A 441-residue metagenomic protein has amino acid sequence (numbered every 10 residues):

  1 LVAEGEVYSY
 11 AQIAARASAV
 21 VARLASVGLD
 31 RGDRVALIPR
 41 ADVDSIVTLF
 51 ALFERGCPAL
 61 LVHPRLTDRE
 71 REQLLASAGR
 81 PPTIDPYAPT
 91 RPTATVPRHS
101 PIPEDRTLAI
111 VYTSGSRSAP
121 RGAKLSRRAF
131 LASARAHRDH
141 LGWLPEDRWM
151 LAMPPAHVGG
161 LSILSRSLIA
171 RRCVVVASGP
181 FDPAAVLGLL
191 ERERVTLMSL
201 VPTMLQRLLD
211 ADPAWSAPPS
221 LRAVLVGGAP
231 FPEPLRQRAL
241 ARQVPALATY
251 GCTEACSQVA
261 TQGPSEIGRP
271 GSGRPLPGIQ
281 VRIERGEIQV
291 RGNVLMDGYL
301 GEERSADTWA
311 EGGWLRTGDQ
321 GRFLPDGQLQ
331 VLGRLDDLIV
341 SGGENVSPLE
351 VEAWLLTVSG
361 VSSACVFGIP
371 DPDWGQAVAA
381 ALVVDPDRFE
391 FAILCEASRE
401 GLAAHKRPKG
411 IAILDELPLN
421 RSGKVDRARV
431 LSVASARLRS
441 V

Functional and structural regions predicted by a protein language model:
L1-G28, D42, R71-E72, P86 (+1 more regions): Conserved AMP-binding/adenylate-forming core of the ANL superfamily
E6, A22-L66, N345: Conserved AMP-binding/adenylate-forming
S9-A11, L108-R135: Conserved AMP-binding A3 loop
T95-Y112, A119, G142-R148: Conserved pre-ATP/AMP-binding loop-to-beta segment of ANL
L131-R148, A156-L197, A211: Conserved AMP-binding/adenylation subdomain of ANL enzymes
V195-L200, L209-G268, Q280: Gly/Ser/Thr-rich phosphate-binding loop
R274-G278, E284-E311, E344-V346: Conserved ATP/PPi-binding loop(s) of AMP-dependent carboxylate-activating enzymes
G292, G298, Q320-K406, E416: AMP-binding/adenylate-forming catalytic core of the ANL superfamily
